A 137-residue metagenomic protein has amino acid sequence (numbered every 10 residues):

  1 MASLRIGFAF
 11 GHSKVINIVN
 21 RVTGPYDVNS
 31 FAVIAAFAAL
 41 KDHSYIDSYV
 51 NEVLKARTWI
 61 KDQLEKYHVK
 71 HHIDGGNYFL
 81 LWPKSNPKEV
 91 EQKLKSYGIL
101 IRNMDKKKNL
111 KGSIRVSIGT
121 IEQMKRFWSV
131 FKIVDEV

Functional and structural regions predicted by a protein language model:
M1-L64, V69-H72: PLP-dependent aminotransferase class I/II
S3, G75-G76, K108-G112: Short acidic/glycine-enriched loop/turn segments that link adjacent beta-strands
L4, L81, I101-M104: Thr-Gly-centered strand-to-loop micro-motif
G11, L81-S85, I118-T120: Short beta-strand-to-loop capping motifs
A35, L80-L81, L110-K111: Short secondary-structure capping/turn micro-motifs that flank functional sites
L54, Q63-Y97: Conserved PLP-binding catalytic core of the aspartate aminotransferase-like
K93-Y97, K106-V137: PLP-dependent enzyme catalytic core of the Aspartate aminotransferase-like
